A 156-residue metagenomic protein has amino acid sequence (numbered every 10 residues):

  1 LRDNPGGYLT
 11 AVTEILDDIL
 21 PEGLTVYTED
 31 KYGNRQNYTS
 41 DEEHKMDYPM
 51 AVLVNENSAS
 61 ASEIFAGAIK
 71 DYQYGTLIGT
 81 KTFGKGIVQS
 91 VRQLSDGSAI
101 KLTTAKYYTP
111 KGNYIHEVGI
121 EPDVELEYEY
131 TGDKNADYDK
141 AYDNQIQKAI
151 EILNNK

Functional and structural regions predicted by a protein language model:
L1-P5, V12-T13, T28, Y38 (+1 more regions): C-terminal recognition in membrane/secretory proteostasis and scaffolding
G6-S60, I87-R92, Y108: Gly/Ser/Thr-rich loop/hinge elements
L9-L16, D47-M50, S62-A66, K70 (+2 more regions): Extracytoplasmic/secreted envelope proteins and their assembly/folding machinery, especially bacterial periplasmic
V26-T28, P49-V54, T76-G79, K101 (+1 more regions): Structural recognition of the beta-strand scaffold that forms the well-ordered cores of secreted hydrolase catalytic
V54, T104-K106, Y128: Flexible glycine-/small-residue-rich
N57-S60, Y72-K85: Short, well-structured beta-strand/strand-turn elements
L94-D96, I100-A105: Short acidic, Pro/Gly- and aromatic-enriched capping/linker segments at domain boundaries
